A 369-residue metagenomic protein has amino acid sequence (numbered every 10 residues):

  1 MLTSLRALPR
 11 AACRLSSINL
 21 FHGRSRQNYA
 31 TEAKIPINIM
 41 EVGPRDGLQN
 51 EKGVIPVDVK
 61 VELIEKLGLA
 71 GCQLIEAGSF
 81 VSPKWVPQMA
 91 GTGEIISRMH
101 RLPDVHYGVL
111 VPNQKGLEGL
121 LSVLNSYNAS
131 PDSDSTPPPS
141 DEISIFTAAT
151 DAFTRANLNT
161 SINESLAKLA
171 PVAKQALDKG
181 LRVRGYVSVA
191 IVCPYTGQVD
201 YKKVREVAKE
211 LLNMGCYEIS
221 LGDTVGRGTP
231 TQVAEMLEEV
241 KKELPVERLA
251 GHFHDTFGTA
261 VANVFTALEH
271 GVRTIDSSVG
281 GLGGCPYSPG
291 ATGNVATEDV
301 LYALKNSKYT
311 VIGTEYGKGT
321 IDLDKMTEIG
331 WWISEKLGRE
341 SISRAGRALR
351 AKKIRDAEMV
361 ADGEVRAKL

Functional and structural regions predicted by a protein language model:
L2-L369: Catalytic cores and adjacent flexible loops of soluble metabolic enzymes that perform enolate/carbanion chemistry on
